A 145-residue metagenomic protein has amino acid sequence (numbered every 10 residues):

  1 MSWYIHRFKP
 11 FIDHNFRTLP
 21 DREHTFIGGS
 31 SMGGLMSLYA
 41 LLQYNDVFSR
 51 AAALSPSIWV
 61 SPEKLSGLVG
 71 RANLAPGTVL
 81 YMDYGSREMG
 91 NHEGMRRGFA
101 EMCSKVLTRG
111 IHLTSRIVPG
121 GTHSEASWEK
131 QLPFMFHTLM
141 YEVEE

Functional and structural regions predicted by a protein language model:
M1-E145: Non-catalytic cap/lid and distal C-terminal segments of serine-dependent acyl enzymes
